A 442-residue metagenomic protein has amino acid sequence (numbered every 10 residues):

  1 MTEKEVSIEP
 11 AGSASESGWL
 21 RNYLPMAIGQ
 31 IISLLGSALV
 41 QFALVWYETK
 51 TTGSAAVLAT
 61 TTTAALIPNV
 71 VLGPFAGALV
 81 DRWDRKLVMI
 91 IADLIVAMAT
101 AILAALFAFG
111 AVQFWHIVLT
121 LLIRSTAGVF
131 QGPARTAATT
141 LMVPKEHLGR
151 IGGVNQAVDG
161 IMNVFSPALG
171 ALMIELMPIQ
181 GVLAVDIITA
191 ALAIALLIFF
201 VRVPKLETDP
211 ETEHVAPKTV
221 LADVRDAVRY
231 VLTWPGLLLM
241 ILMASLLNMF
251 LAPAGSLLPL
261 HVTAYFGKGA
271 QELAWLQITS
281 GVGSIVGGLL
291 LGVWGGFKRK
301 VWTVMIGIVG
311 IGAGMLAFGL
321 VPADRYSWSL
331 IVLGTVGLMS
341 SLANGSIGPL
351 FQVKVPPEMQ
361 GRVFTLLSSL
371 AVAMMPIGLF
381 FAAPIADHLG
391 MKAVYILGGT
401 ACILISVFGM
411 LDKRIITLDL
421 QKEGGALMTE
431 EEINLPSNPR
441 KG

Functional and structural regions predicted by a protein language model:
E5-Y23, V203-I241, M428-G442: Juxtamembrane intracellular "pre-TM" segments in multi-pass secondary transporters
I8, V71-F75, V88, I102 (+4 more regions): C-terminal transmembrane bundle of multi-pass solute transporters/carriers
G12-P68, R229-S280: Helix-loop boundary and gating motifs at the non-cytosolic
Y23, A55, R85, F114 (+7 more regions): Membrane-helix interface/capping residues of multi-pass secondary transporters
L24-Q41, T62-V80, D84-A99, H116-E175 (+9 more regions): Substrate-agnostic recognition of the 12-TM MFS/MFS-like secondary transporter fold
A43-T51, L103-F109, F165-V185, A264-Y265 (+1 more regions): Transmembrane alpha-helix termini and helix-breaking/packing motifs in multi-pass membrane transporters
T52, D84, L106-F107, A111 (+2 more regions): Helix-breaking motifs and short loop linkers at transmembrane-helix boundaries and internal kinks in secondary membrane
G110, A137, L141, L183-V215 (+1 more regions): Helix-loop junctions on the cytosolic side of multi-pass membrane transporters, especially the intracellular loop
